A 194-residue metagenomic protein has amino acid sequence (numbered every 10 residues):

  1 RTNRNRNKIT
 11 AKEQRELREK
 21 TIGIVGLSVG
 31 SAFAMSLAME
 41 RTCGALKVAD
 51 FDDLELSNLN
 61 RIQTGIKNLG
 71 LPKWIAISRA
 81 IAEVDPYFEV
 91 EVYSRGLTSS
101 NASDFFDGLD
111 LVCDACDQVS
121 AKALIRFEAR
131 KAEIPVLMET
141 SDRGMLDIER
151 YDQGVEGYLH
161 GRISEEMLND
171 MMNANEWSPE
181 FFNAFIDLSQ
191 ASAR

Functional and structural regions predicted by a protein language model:
R1-I22: N-terminal charged helix/coil linker that caps or initiates catalytic domains
R15, M35, D104, A123-F127: Alpha-helical segments flanking ligand/cofactor-binding loops in enzyme cores
R18-E55: Glycine-rich adenosine-cofactor-binding loop
V48-D85: Glycine-rich phosphate-binding loop and adjoining beta1-alpha1-beta2 segment of Rossmann-like nucleotide-binding folds
W74-D110, C116-A123: A structured beta-alpha segment of the ubiquitous adenosine-cofactor-binding alpha/beta core
D110-R194: E1/E1-like adenylate-forming module used to activate ubiquitin-like modifiers and sulfur-carrier proteins
